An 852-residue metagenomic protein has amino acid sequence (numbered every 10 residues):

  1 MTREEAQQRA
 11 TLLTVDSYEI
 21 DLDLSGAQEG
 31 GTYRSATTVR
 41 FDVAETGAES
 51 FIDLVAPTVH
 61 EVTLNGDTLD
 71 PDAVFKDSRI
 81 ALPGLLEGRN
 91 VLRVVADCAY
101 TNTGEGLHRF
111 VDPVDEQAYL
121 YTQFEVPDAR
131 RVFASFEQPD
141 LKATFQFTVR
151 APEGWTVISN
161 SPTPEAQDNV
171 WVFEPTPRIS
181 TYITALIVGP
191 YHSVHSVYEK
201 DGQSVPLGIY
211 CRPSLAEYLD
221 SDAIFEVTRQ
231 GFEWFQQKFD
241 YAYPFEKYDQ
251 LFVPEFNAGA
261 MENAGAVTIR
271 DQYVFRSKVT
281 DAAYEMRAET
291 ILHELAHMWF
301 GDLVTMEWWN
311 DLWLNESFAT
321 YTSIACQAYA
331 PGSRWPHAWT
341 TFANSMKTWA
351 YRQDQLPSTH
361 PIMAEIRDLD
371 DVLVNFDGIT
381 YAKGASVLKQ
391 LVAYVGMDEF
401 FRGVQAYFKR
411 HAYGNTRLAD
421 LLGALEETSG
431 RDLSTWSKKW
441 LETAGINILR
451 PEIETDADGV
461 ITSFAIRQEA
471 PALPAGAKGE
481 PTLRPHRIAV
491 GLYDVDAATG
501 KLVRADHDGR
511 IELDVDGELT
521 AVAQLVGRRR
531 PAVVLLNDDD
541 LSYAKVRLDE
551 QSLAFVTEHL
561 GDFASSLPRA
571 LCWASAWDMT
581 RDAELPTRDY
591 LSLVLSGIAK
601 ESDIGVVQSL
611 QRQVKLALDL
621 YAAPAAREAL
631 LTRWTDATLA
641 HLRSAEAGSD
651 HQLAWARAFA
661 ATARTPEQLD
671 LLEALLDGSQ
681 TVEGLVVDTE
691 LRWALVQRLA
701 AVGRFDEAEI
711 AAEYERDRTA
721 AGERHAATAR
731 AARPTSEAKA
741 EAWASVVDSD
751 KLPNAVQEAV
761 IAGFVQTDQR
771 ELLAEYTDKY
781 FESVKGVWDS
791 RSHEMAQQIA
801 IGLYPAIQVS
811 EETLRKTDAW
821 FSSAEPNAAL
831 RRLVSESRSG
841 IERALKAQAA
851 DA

Functional and structural regions predicted by a protein language model:
M1-R34, D42, T46, H60 (+3 more regions): N-terminal, polar/Ser/Thr-rich
R3-L12, V95-Q146, G189-V197, A477-E480 (+2 more regions): Glycine/proline-rich low-complexity spacer/linker segments in large multi-domain proteins
S35, P127, S135-L292, Y321 (+5 more regions): Hydrophobic helix-coil surface modules that form long, contiguous segments used for peptide/substrate interaction
T38-A56, E137, F145-R150, A470-G491: Surface-exposed beta-strand/loop patches in extracellular or lumenal glycoproteins
S50, V55-P113, A134-E137, E518-R530: A surface-exposed beta-strand-loop module
T58-N65, L433-T435, A444-L536: Beta-strand-rich binding/interaction modules
F173, I209-E469, L473, L616 (+4 more regions): Hydrophobic alpha-helical and helix-loop surface patches within well-folded domains that function as non-catalytic
I461, G500-L502, V522-A852: Long, ordered, helix-rich scaffold segments
